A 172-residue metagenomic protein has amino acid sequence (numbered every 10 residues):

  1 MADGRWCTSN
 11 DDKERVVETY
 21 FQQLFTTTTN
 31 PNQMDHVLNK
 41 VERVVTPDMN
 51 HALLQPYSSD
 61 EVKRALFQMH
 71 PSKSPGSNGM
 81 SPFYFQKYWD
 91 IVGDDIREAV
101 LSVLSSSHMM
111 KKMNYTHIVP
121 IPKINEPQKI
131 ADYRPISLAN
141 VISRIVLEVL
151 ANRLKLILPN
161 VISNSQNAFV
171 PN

Functional and structural regions predicted by a protein language model:
M1-A131, S137, I145: Surface-exposed loop/turn segments and immediately adjacent short secondary-structure elements within folded domains
Y115, P159-Q166: A short alpha-helix capping/helix-loop junction motif
A131-I162: Conserved pre-motif C helix in the palm subdomain of viral-like polymerases
F169-N172: Short, intrinsically disordered, charge-balanced linker/junction segments flanking boundaries in proteins
